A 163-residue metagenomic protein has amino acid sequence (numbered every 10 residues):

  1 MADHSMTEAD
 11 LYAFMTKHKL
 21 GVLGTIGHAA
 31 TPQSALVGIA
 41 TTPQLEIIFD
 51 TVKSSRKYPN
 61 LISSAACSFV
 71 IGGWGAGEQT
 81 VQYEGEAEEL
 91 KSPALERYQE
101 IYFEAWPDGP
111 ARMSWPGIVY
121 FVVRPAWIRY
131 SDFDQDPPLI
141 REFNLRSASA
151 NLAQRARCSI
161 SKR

Functional and structural regions predicted by a protein language model:
M1-G21: Short, basic/aromatic recognition patches
M1-M6, Q79-R163: Charged, gly/pro-rich active-site loop segments
M15-T16, I62-S63, F103: Alpha-helix boundary recognition
H18-K53, P59-L61, C67-G73, T80-Y83: Short beta-strand segments
K19-L20, A66, P107, I128: Generic structural signal for secondary-structure transition and capping sites
T25-G27, G72-W74, D108-P116: A short, aromatic/hydrophobic, helix- or strand-capping loop or linear motif that either lines the entrance/gate
K53-S54, A126: A generic "binding-loop/recognition-motif" signal
S55-K57, A76, D136-P138: Short, surface-exposed beta-strand-loop junctions and turns on beta-sheet-rich folds
